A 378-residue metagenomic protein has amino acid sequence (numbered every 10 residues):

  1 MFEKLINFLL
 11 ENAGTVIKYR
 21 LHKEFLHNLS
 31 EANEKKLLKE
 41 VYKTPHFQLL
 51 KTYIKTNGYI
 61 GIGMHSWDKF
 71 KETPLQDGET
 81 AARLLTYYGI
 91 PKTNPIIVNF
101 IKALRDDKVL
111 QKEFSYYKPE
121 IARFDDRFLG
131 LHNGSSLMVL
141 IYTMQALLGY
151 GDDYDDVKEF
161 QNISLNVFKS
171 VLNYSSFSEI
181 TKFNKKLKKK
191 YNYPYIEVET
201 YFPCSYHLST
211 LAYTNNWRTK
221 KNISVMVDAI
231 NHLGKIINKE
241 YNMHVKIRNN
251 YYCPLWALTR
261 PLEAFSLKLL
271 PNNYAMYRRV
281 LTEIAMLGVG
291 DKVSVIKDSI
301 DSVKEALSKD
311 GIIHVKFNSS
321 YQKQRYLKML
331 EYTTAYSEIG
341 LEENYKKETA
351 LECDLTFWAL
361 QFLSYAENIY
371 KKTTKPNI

Functional and structural regions predicted by a protein language model:
M1-I378: Preference for long, amphipathic alpha-helical scaffolds in soluble/luminal domains and all-alpha bundles
